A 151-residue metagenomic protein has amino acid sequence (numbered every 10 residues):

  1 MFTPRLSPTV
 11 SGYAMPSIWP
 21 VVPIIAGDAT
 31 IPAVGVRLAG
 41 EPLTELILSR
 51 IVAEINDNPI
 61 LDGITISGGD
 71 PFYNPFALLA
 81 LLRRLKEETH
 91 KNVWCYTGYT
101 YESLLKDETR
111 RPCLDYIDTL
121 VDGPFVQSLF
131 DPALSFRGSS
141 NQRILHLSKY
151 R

Functional and structural regions predicted by a protein language model:
M1-P32: N-terminal pre-triad scaffold of radical SAM enzymes
M1-P4, L48, D118-T119, S128-L129: Short secondary-structure boundary micro-motifs
P4-R5, G12, P32-C113: Conserved Radical SAM active-site core
V10-G12, V21, G63, H90 (+2 more regions): Glycine-centered flexibility motif
V22, P71, F125: Hydrophobic pocket-lining residues within nucleotide cofactor-binding pockets
N56-P59, T89, G98-R151: Auxiliary Fe-S-binding modules of radical SAM enzymes
